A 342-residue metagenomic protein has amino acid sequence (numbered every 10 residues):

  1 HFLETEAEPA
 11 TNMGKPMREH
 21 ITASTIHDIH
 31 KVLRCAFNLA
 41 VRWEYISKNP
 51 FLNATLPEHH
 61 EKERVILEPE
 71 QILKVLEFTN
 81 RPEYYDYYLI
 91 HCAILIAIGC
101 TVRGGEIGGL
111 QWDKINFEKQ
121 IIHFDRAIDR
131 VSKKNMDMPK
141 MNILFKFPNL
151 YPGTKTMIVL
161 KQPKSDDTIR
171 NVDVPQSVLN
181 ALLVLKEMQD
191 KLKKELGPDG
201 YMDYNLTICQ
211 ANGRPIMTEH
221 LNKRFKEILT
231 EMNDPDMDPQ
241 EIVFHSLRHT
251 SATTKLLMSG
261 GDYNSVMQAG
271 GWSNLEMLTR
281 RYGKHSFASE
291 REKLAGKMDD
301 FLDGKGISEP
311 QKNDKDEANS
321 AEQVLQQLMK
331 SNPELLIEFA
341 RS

Functional and structural regions predicted by a protein language model:
H1-W43, E61, E83-D86, P215-H220 (+3 more regions): N-terminal core-binding DNA-recognition domain of tyrosine site-specific recombinases/integrases
P9-A23, H27-I29, R42, I46-K48 (+5 more regions): Basic, Lys/Arg- and aromatic-enriched nucleic-acid-binding interface segment
S24, R42, L95, G99-V102 (+4 more regions): C-terminal catalytic core of tyrosine-transesterase DNA break-rejoin enzymes
T25, I29-V32, E68, L89-I90 (+7 more regions): Hydrophobic (often cysteine-bearing) scaffold residues that line and stabilize catalytic clefts of nucleotide/cofactor
V41-P50, R130-M136, V184-P198: Proline-centered turn/helix-capping motifs that create local helix->coil transitions or kinks
E58, K62, I66, R126-R130 (+1 more regions): Catalytic-site neighborhood detector that most strongly recognizes the C-terminal catalytic loop/helix of tyrosine
E70-L73, K155-I158, S165-M237: Active-site/catalytic core of tyrosine-dependent DNA strand-transfer enzymes
K119, I128-I169, V178, G296-S342: C-terminal secondary-structure termini that scaffold catalytic or DNA-interacting sites
